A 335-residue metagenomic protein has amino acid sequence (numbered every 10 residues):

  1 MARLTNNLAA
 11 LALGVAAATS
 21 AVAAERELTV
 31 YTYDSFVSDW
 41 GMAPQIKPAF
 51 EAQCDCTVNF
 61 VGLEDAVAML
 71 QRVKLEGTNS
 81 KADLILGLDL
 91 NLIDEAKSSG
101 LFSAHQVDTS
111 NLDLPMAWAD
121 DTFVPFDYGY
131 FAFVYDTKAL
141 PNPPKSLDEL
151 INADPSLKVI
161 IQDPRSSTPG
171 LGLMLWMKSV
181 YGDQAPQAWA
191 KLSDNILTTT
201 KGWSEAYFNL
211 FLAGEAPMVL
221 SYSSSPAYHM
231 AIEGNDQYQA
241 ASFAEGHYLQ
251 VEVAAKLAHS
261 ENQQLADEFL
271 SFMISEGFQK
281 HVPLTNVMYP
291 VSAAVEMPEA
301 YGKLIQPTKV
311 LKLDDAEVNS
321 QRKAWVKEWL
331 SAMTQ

Functional and structural regions predicted by a protein language model:
E27, Y31-A43, E64-A68, S80-A216: Extracytoplasmic ligand-binding site segments that recognize negatively charged/polar headgroups
P44-F60: Short alpha-helix C-terminal cap/hinge motif
N91-E95, L212, A216-Q237: A ligand-binding cleft/hinge motif common to bilobed small-molecule-binding domains
S103-T109, D121-P125, D148-I151, M218 (+2 more regions): Short beta-strand->loop
P115, G129, W189-S193, T200-K201 (+2 more regions): Periplasmic-binding protein-like
A132-A139, K178, Q250-N262, H281-L284: A bilobed periplasmic-binding-protein/Venus flytrap-type ligand-binding module shared by bacterial periplasmic
L257-L313: Mature extracytoplasmic/periplasmic domains
E299-Q335: Extracellular/periplasmic bilobal clamshell ligand-binding domains
